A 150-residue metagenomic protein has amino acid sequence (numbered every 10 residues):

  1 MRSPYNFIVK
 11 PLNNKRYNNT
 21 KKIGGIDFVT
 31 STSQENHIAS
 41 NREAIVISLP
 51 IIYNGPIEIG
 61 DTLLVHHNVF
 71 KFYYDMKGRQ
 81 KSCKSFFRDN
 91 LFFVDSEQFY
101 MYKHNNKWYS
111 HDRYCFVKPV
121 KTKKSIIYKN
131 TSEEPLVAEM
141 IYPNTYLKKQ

Functional and structural regions predicted by a protein language model:
M1-Q150: Acidic-enriched and Gly/Ser
